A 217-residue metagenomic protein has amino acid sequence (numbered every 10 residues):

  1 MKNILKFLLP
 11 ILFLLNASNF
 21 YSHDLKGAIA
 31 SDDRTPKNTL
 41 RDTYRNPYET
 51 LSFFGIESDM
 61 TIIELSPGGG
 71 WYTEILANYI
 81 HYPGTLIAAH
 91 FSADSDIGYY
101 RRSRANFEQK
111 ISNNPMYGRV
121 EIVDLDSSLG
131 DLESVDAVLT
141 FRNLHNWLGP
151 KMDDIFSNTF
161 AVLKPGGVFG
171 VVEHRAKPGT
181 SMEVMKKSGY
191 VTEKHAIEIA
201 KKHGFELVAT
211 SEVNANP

Functional and structural regions predicted by a protein language model:
L25-S58: Class I SAM-dependent methyltransferase Rossmann-like catalytic core, especially the SAM/SAH-binding loop
S58-G68: Conserved class I S-adenosyl-L-methionine
A77-N78, D153-V168: A short glycine-rich, Lys/Arg-flanked "PGG" loop and its adjoining helix->strand segment in the class I
I87, G166-R175: Conserved beta-strand signature within the Rossmann-like core of class I S-adenosyl-L-methionine
Y99-L129: S-adenosyl-L-methionine
D124-L125, N146-T159: A short, conserved alpha-helix within the catalytic core of class I
S128-V138: A short acidic, Gly/Pro-enriched loop at the edge of an enzyme's catalytic core that lines a small-molecule cofactor
M182-T210: Conserved Class I S-adenosyl-L-methionine
